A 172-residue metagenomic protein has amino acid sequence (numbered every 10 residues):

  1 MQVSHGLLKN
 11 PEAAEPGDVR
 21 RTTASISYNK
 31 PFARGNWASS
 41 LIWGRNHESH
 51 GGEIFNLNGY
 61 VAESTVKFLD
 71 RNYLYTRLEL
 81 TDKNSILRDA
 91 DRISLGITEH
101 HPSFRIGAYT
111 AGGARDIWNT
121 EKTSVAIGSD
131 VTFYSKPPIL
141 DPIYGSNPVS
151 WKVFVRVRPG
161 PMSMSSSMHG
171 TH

Functional and structural regions predicted by a protein language model:
M1-V3, F32-S39, R71-T76, N119-V125 (+1 more regions): Repeated loop/turn-to-beta-strand initiation elements of outer-membrane beta-barrel proteins
V3-L7, S39-R45, Y60, T76-L80 (+2 more regions): Transmembrane beta-barrel strands of outer-membrane/channel proteins
G6-A14, N29-P31, G44-G52, K83-L87 (+3 more regions): Sequence/structural signature of outer-membrane beta-barrel proteins
D18-T22, G35, I54-Y60, R105-Y109 (+1 more regions): Residues that define the transmembrane beta-barrel architecture of outer-membrane proteins
T23-F32, N36-W43: Surface-exposed extracellular loop regions of Gram-negative outer-membrane beta-barrel proteins
A24-K30, A62-V66, A111-R115, S129 (+1 more regions): Residues on the lipid-exposed face of transmembrane beta-strands in outer-membrane beta-barrel proteins
F68-K136: C-terminal hydrophobic structural anchor segments that stabilize assembly/packing rather than catalytic chemistry
A111, S146-H172: Outer-membrane beta-barrel "beta-signal"
